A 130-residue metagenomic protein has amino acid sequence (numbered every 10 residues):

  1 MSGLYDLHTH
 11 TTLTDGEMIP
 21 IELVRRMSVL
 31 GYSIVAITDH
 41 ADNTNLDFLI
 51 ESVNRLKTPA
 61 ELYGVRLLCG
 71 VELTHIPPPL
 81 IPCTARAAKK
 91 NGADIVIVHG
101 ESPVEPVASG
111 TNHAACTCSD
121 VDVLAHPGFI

Functional and structural regions predicted by a protein language model:
S2, G31-I34, K57-T58: Active-site gating loops and adjacent loop-to-helix segments of metal-dependent hydrolytic enzymes
G3-Y5, A36, V123: Residue-level marker for buried hydrophobic side chains located in beta-strands that build the well-ordered beta-sheet
L4-T14, H40, P127: Histidine-centered catalytic micro-motifs
T12-I50: Metal-associated gating/positioning segment near the N- to mid-region
L46-I130: Extended substrate/RNA-proximal surfaces in nucleic-acid metabolism proteins
